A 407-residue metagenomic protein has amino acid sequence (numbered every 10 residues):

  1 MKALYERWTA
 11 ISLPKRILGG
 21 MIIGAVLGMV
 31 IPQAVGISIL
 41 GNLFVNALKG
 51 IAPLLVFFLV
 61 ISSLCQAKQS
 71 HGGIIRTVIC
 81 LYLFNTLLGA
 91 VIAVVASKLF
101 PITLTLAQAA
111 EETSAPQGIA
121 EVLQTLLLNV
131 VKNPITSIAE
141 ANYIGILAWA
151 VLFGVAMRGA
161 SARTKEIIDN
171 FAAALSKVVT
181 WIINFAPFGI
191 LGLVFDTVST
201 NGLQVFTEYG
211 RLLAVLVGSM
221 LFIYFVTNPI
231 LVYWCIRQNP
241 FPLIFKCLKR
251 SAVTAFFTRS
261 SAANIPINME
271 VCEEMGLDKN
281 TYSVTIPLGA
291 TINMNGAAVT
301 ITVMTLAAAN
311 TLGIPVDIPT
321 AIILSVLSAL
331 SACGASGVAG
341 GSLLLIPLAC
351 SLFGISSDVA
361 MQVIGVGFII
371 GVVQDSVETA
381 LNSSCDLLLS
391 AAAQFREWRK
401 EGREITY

Functional and structural regions predicted by a protein language model:
W8-A10, P14, L18-V30, N42-L48 (+2 more regions): Signature of multi-pass transmembrane helix bundles
L13, L48-A52, E140-I144, V179-N184 (+5 more regions): Membrane-interfacial loop-to-helix junctions in multi-pass transporters
I39, I75-I79, A107-E111, N239-F256 (+2 more regions): The feature identifies polytopic integral membrane transport proteins across all domains of life
A47, L83-V91, V217-L221, A255-S260 (+3 more regions): Hydrophobic transmembrane alpha-helical segments of multi-pass transport and channel proteins
G50-S62: Active-site-adjacent helical/loop segments in soluble small-molecule enzymes
L64-G73, G159-R163, T200-N201, R237-P240 (+4 more regions): Juxtamembrane helix-boundary/capping and inter-helix hinge elements in multi-pass membrane proteins
R250-A332, L389, K400-Y407: Helix-loop-helix junctions within the multi-pass membrane cores of secondary transporters/permeases
V303-Y407: Transmembrane alpha-helical segments and their short flanking loops that form helix-hairpins/helix-helix interfaces
